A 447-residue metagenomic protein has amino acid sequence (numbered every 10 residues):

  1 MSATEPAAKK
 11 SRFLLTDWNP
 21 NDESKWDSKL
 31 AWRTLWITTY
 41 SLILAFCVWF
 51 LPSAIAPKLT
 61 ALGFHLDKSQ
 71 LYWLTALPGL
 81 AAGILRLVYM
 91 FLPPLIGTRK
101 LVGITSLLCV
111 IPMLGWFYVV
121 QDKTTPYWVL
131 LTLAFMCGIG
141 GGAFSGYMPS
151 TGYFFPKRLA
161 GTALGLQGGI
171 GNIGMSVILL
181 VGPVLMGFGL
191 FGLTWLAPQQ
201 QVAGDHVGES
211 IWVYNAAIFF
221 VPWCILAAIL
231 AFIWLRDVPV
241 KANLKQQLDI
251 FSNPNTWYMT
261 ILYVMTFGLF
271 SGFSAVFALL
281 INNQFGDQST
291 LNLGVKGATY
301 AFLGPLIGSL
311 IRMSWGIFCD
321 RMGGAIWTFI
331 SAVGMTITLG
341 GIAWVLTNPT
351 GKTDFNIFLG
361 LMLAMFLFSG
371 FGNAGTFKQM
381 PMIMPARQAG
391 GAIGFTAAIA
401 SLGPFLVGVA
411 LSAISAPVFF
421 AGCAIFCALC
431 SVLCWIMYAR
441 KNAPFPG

Functional and structural regions predicted by a protein language model:
M1-S41, A45-C47: Cytosolic juxtamembrane N-terminal segment immediately preceding the first transmembrane helix of multi-pass
R33-F64, F273-A278: Extracytoplasmic
P52-P57, N253-S309: Extracytoplasmic gate region of multi-pass secondary transporters
W73-F91, F302-S314: Central cavity-lining transmembrane alpha-helices of secondary-active solute carriers, predominantly the Major
L95-S106, D320-V333: Cytoplasmic membrane-interface "Motif A"-like loop-to-helix N-cap segments of 12-TM Major Facilitator Superfamily
G161-G187, G394-V407: Glycine-rich segments within core transmembrane alpha-helices of 12-TM secondary carriers
G187-L190, V221-V240, S431-Y438: C-terminal membrane-cytosol helix-exit motif in multi-pass small-molecule transporters
G323-G375: C-terminal transmembrane helical hairpin of 12-TM major facilitator-type secondary transporters
